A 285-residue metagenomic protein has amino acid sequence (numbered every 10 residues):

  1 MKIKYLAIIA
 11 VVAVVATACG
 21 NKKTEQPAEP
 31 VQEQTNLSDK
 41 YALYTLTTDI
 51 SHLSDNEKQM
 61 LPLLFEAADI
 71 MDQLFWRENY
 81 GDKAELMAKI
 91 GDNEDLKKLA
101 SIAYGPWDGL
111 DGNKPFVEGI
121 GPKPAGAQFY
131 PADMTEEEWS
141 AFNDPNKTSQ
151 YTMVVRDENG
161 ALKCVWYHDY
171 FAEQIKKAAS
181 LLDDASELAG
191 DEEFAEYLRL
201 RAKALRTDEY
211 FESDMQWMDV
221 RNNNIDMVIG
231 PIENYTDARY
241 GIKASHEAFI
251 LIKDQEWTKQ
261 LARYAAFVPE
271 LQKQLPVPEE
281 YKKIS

Functional and structural regions predicted by a protein language model:
M1-K2: N-terminal secretory signal peptides that target proteins for export/translocation
Y5-A13: Sec-dependent N-terminal signal peptides
V15-A18: C-terminal motif of bacterial Sec signal peptides marking the signal peptidase cleavage site
G20-K22: Bacterial signal peptide processing site
T24-G112: N-terminal mature-domain "stem" immediately C-terminal to a signal peptide or N-terminal signal-anchor/transmembrane
E33-L46, S51-L63, N146-S285: Fold-level signature of zinc-dependent metallopeptidase catalytic domains
W76-A161: N-terminal accessory alpha/beta regions
